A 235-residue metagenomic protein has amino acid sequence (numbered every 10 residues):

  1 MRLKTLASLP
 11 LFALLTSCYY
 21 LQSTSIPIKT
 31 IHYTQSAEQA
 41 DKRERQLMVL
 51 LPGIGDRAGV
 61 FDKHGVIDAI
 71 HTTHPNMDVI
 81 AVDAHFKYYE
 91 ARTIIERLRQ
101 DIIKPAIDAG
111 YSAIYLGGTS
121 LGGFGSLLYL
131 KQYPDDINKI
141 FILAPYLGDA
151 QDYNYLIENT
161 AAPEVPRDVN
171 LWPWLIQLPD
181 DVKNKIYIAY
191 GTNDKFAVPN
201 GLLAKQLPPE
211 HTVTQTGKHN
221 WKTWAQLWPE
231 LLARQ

Functional and structural regions predicted by a protein language model:
T16-S17: C-terminal motif of bacterial Sec signal peptides marking the signal peptidase cleavage site
S23-H71: Short, surface-exposed "cap/lid" segments of acyl-processing enzymes
I54, E90-R92, A189, A197-Q235: C-terminal catalytic histidine-bearing segment of alpha/beta-hydrolase fold enzymes
H71-Y88: Conserved alpha/beta-hydrolase
Y89-D108: Alpha/beta-hydrolase active-site loop
G117-S126: Gly/Ala-rich beta-loop-alpha elbow adjacent to hydrolase catalytic centers
F141-A150: Active-site nucleophile loop of the alpha/beta-hydrolase fold
I157-P208: The feature captures the conserved acid-bearing segment of alpha/beta-hydrolase catalytic domains
